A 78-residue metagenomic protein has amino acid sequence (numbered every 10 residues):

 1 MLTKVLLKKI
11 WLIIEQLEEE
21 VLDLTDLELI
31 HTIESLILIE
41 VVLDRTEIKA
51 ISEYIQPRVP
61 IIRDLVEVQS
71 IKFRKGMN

Functional and structural regions predicted by a protein language model:
M1-N78: Charged, amphipathic alpha-helical regulatory modules used for macromolecular assembly or allosteric control
